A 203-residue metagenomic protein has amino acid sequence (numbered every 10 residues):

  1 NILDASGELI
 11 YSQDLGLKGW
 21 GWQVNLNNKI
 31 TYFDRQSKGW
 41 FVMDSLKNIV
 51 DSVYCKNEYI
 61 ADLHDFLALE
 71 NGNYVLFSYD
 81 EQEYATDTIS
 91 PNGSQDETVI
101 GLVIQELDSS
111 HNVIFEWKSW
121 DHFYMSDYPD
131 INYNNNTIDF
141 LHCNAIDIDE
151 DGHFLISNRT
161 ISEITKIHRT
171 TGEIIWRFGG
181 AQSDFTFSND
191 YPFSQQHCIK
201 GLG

Functional and structural regions predicted by a protein language model:
N1-G203: Histidine-/acidic-rich catalytic cores in large beta-rich domains
